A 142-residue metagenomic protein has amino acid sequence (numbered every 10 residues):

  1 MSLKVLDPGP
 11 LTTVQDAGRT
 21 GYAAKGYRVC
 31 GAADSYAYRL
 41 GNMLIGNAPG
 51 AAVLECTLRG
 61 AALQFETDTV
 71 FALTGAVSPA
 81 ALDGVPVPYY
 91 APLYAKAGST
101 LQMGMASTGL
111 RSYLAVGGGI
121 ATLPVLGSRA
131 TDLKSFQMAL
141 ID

Functional and structural regions predicted by a protein language model:
M1-D142: Conserved "landmark" site that anchors the functional core of diverse proteins
